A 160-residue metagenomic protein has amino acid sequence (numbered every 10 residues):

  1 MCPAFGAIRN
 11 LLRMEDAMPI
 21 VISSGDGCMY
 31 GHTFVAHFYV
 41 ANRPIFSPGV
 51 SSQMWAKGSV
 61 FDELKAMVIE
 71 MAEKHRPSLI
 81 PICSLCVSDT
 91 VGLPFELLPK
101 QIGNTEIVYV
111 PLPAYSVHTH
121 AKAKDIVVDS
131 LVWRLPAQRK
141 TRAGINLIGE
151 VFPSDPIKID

Functional and structural regions predicted by a protein language model:
M1-D160: An N-terminal assembly and electron-transfer interface module characteristic of large anaerobic redox and radical
